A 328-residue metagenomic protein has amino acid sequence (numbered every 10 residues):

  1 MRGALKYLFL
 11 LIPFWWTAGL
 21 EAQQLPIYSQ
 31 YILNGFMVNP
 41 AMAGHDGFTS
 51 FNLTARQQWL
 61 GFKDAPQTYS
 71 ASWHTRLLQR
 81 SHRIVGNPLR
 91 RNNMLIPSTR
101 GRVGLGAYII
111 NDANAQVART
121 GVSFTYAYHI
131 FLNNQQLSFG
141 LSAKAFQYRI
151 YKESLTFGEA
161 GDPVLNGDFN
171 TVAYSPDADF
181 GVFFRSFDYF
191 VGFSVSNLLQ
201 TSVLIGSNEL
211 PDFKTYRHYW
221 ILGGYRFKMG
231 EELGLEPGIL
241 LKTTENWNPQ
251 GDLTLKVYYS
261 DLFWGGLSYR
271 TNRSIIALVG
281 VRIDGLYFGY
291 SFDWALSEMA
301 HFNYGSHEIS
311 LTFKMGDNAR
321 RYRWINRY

Functional and structural regions predicted by a protein language model:
M1-Y7: Positively charged n-region of N-terminal signal peptides that target proteins for export
Y7-T17: Bacterial N-terminal signal peptides
A18-A22: Sec/Tat signal peptide C-region and signal peptidase I cleavage site
Q23-Y328: Subset of outer-membrane beta-barrel
